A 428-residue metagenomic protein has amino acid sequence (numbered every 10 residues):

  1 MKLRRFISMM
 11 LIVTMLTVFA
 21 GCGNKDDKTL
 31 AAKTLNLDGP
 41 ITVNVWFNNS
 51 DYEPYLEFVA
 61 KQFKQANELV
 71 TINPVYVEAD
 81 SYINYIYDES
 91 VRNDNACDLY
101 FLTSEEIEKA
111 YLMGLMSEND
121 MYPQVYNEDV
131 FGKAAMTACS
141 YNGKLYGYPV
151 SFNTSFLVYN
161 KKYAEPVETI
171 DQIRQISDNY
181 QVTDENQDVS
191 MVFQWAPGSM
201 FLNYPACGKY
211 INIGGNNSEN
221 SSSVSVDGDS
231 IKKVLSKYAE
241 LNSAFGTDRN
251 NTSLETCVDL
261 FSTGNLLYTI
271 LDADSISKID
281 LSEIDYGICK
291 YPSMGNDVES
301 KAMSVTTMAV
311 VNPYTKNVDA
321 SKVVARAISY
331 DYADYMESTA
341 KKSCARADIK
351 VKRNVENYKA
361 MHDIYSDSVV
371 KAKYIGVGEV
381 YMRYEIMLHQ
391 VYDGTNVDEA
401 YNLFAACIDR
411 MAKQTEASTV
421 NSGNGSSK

Functional and structural regions predicted by a protein language model:
D38-S50, V70-V75, L99: Short, well-ordered beta-strand elements
Q62, A66-F131, E165-E168, L260 (+1 more regions): Extracytoplasmic "Venus flytrap"/periplasmic binding protein-like
N73, D280-K341, I386-H389: Extracytoplasmic/periplasmic substrate-recognition and gating elements
D88, C97-D98, V125-K161, S190 (+2 more regions): A structural signal for short loop-to-beta-strand junctions that line the ligand-binding cleft of periplasmic/secreted
S104-F156, E168-R174, E185, I288-P292: Hinge/lid segment of periplasmic solute-binding proteins
Y146-V150, S155, R174-S223, L266: Extracytoplasmic/periplasmic solute-binding protein
N220-N251: Glycine-centered hinge/linker elements that transmit conformational signals in sensory and ligand-binding systems
C289, E337-Q390, A417-G425: Long, aromatic- and glycine/proline-rich binding clefts that accommodate carbohydrate-like moieties
